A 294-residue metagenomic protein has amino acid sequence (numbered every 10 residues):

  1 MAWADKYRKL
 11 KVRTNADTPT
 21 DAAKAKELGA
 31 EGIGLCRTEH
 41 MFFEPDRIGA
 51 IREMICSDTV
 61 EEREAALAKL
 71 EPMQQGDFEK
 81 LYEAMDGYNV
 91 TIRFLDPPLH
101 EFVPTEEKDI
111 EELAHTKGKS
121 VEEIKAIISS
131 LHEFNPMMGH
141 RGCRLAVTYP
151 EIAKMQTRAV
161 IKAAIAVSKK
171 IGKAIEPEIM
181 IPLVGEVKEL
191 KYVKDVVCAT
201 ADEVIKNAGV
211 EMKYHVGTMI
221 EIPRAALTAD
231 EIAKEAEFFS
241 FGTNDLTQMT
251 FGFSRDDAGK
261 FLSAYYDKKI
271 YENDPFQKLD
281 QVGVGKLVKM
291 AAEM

Functional and structural regions predicted by a protein language model:
A2-M294: Conserved alpha/beta-domain cores
